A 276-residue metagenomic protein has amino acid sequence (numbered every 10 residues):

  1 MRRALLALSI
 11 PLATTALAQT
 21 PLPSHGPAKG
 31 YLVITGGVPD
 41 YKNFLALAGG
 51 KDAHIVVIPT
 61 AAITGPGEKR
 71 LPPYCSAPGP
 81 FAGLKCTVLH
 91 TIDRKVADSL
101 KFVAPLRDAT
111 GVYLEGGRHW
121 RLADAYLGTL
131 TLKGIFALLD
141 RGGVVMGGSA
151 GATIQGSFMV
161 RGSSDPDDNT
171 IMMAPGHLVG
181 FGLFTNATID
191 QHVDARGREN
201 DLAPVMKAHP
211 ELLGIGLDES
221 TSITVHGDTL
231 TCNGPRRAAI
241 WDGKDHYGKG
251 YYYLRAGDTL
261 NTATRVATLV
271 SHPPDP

Functional and structural regions predicted by a protein language model:
A4-T15: Bacterial N-terminal signal peptides
Q19-K51, A62-K69, S76-F81, M159-P276: C-terminal and late-domain segments of enzyme folds
K29, G50-A53, A109, G142: A general structural motif
V33-T35, H54-P59, T87-L89, G111-E115 (+3 more regions): Structural recognition of the beta-strand scaffold that forms the well-ordered cores of secreted hydrolase catalytic
A53-P105: ATP/NTP phosphate-donor binding region
T64-R70, V96-D98, W120-D124, I154-G156 (+1 more regions): Extracytoplasmic/secreted cell-surface and envelope-processing proteins
L106-R107, L139: A short, aliphatic-rich alpha-helical micro-motif
E115, R121-R196: Class I SAM-dependent methyltransferase SAM-binding "motif I" and its flanking Rossmann-like core
